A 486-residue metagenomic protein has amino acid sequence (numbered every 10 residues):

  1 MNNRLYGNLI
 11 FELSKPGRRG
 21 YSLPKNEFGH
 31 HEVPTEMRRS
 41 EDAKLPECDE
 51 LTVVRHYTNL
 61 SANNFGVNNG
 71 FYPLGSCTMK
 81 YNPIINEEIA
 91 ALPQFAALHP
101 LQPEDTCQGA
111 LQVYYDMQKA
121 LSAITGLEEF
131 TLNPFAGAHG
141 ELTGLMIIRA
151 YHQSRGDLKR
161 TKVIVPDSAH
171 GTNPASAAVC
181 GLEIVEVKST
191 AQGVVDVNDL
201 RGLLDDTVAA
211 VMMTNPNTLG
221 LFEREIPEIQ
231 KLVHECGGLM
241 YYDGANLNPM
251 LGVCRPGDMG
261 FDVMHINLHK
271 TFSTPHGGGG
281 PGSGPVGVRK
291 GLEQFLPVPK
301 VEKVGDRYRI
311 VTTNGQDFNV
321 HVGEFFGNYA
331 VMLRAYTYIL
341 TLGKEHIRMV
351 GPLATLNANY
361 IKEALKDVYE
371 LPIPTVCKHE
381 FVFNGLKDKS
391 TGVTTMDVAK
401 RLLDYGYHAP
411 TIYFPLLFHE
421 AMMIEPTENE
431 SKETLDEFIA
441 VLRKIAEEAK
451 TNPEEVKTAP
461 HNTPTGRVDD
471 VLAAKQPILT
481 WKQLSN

Functional and structural regions predicted by a protein language model:
M1-E129, C254, V304-F326, M332 (+1 more regions): Non-catalytic terminal extensions of PLP-dependent enzymes
L74, A136, Y242: Single, functionally critical "micro-switch" positions that shape active/binding sites and transmembrane helices
G109, H139-D306, G392-V393, E420: Conserved PLP-enzyme active-site core in the AAT-like
E128-P134, K162-V165: A short, small-residue-rich loop immediately preceding and capping a beta-strand
T131, V185-V187, P410: General small-molecule cofactor/ligand-binding pocket signal
N133, S273-T274, V350-G351: Hydrophobic alpha-helical membrane segments of integral membrane proteins
F135, T190, T214-P216, N384-L386 (+1 more regions): Short strand-loop junctions, especially beta-strand C-caps/beta-turns that link beta-sheets to coils or alpha-helices
